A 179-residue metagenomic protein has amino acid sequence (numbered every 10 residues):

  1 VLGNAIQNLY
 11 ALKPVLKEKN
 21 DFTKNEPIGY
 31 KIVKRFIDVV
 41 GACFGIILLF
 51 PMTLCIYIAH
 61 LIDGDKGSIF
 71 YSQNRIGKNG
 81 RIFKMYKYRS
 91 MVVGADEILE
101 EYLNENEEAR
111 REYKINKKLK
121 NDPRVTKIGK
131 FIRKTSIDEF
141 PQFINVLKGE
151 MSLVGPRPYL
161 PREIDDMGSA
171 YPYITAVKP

Functional and structural regions predicted by a protein language model:
V1-K19, S68, R133-K134, F140-P179: Hydrophobic structural segments characteristic of membrane proteins
Y10, F70-P123: Short, glycine-rich, amphipathic interfacial segments at transmembrane boundaries or analogous
K17-I32, K120, R124: Juxtamembrane loop-helix boundary motifs flanking transmembrane segments in multi-pass membrane proteins
N25-D96, Y171: A hydrophobic, helix-centered structural microdomain
R35, S72-G77, R81-M91, R124 (+6 more regions): Short, cationic motifs built from Arg/Lys/His that form the positively charged side of catalytic pockets
V39-V40, P123-V125: Flexible glycine/proline-enriched surface loops and loop-helix/loop-strand junctions
I58-L61, F131, V146: Amphipathic alpha-helical regulatory segments at dimerization interfaces that relay allosteric signals between sensory
